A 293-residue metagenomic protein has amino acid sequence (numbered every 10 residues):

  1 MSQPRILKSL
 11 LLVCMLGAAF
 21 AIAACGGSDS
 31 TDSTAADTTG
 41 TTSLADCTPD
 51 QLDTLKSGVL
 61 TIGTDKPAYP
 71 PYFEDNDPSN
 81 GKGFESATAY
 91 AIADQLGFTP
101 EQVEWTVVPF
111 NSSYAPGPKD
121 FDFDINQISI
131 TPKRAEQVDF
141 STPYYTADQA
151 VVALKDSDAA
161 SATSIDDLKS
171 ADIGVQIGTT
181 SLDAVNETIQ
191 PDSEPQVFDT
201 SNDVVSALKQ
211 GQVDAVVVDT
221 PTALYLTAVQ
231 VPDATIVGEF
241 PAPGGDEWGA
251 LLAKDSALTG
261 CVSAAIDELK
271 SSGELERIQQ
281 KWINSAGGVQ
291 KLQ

Functional and structural regions predicted by a protein language model:
F20-A24: C-terminal motif of bacterial Sec signal peptides marking the signal peptidase cleavage site
C25-T48: Short, low-complexity, disordered segments immediately C-terminal to signal peptides in bacterial exported proteins
G26, S86, D94-Q95, S157 (+2 more regions): Extended ligand-binding regions for polar small-molecule ligands
T42-D124: Extracytoplasmic small-molecule ligand-binding "clamshell" domains of the periplasmic binding protein/Venus flytrap
K66, T146-A153, T220-L224, A228-D267 (+1 more regions): Periplasmic-binding protein-like
P67-Y69, G81-L96, I128-I130, A147-D203 (+3 more regions): Bilobed "Venus flytrap"/periplasmic-binding protein-like clamshell domains and structurally analogous long
E101-I165: Acidic, polar ligand-binding/catalytic clefts
S112, I128-Q137, N186-E187, K209 (+1 more regions): A ligand-binding cleft/hinge motif common to bilobed small-molecule-binding domains
